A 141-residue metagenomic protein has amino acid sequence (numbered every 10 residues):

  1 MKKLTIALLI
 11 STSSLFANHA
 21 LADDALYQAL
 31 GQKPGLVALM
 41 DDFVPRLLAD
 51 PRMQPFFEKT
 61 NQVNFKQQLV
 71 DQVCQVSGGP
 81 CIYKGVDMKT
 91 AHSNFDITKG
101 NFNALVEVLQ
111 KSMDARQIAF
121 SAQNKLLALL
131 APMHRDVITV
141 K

Functional and structural regions predicted by a protein language model:
M1-L4: Positively charged n-region of N-terminal signal peptides that target proteins for export
A7-L15: Bacterial N-terminal signal peptides
L21-K141: Core of compact, soluble alpha-helical bundle domains
